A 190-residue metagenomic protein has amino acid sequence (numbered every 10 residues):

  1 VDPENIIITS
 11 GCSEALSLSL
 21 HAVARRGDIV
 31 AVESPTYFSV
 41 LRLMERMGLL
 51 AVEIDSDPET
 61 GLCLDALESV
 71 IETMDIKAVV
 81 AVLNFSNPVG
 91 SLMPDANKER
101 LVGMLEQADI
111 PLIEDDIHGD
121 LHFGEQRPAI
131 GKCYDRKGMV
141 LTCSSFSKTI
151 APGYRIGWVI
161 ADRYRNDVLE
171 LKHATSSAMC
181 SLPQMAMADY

Functional and structural regions predicted by a protein language model:
V1-A108, D120-K137: Conserved core of the PLP fold type I
I76-A78, I110-P111, L141, I156: Short, Asp-centered acidic motifs that coordinate Mg2+ and/or phosphate in catalytic or ligand-binding sites
D115: Glycine-centered flexible beta-alpha turn that most often forms the glycine-rich phosphate-binding loop
C133-Y190: Conserved core segment of the aminotransferase class I/II
